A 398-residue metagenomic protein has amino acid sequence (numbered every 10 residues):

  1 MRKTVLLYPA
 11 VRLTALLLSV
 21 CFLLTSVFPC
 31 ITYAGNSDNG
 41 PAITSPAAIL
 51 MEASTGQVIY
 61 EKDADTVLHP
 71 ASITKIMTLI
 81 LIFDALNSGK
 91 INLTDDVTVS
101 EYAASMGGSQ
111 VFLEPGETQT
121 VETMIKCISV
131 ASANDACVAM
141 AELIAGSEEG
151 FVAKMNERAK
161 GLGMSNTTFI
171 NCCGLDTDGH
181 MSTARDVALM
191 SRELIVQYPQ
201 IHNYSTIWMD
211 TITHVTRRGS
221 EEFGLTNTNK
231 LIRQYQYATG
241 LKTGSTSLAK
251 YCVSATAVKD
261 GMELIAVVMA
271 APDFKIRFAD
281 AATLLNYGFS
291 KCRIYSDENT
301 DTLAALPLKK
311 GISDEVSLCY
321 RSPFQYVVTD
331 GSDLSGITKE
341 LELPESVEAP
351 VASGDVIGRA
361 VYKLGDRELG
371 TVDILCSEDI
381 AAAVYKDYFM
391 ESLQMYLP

Functional and structural regions predicted by a protein language model:
R2-T4, V20, G35-N36, C252: A generic local structural motif
K3-L17: Bacterial N-terminal signal peptides that target proteins for export
Y8-V11, I82, E391-P398: Short hydrophobic helices that act as membrane-entry/anchoring signals
L13, T25, N39-P41, A257 (+2 more regions): Sterically constrained small-residue positions within well-ordered secondary structures of folded domains
L18, F22-S26: Hydrophobic core
F22, C30-P199: Active-site-adjacent loops and short helices of periplasmic peptidoglycan-processing enzymes
T25, S88, S296-N299: Residues in and immediately flanking transmembrane alpha helices
M164-T168, D176-M181, R185-P398: Domain-terminus/edge residues, biased toward the C-terminal soluble/receptor-binding domains of extracytoplasmic
